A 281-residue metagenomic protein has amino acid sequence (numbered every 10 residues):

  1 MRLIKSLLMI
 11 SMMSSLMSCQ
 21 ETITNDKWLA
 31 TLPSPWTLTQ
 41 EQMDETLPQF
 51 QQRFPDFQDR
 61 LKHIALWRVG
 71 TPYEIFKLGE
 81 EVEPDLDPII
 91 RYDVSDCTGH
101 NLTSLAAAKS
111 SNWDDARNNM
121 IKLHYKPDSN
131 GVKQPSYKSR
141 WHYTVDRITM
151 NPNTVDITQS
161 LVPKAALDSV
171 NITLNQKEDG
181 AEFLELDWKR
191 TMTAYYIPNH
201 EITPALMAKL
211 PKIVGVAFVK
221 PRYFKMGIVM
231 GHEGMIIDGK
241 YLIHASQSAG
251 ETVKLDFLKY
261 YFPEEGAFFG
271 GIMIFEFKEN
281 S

Functional and structural regions predicted by a protein language model:
I4-S14: Sec-dependent N-terminal signal peptides
M17-S18: C-terminal motif of bacterial Sec signal peptides marking the signal peptidase cleavage site
I23-G99: Cationic-aromatic interfacial patches
T71-Y196, L210-K212, K220, D238-K240 (+1 more regions): Acidic/His-rich structured neighborhood in mature extracellular/periplasmic domains
Y195-M207, R222-Y223: Short alpha-helix capping/helix-loop boundary micro-motifs
A208-P211, I228: Extracellular/periplasmic catalytic domains that process cell-envelope and extracellular macromolecules
I213-V214, H232: Structural motif
V219-S281: C-terminal soluble interaction/assembly domains
